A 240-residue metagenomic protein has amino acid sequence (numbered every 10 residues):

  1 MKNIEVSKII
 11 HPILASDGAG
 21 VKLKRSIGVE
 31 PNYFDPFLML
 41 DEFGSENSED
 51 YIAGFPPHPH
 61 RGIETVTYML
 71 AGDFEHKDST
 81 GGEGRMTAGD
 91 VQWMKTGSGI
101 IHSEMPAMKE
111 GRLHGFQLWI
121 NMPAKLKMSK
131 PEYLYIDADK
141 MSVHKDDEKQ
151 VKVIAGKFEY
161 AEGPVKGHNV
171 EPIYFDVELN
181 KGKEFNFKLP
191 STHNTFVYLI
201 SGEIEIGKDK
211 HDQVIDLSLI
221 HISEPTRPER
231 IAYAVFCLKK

Functional and structural regions predicted by a protein language model:
M1-K24: Hydrophobic alpha-helical membrane-insertion signals
S16-L70, M141-N186: A short glycine-rich, His/Asp/Glu-containing loop-to-beta-strand
R61-T80, D90-V91, P190-V214: Glycine- and acidic-residue-biased ligand/ion/polar-headgroup-sensing regions
F74-H76, Q92, G97-P106, E184-N186: Histidine-centered metal-chelating micro-motifs
M86-I100, D216-L219, S223: Conserved metal-binding segment of the jelly-roll/cupin
G97-L126, S223: Ligand-binding loop in jelly-roll beta-barrel domains
N121-L219, S223: Conserved, well-structured core segments that form or line functional sites
I220-K240: Single conserved hydrophobic/aromatic residue that forms the stacking wall/gate of nucleotide- or nucleobase-binding
